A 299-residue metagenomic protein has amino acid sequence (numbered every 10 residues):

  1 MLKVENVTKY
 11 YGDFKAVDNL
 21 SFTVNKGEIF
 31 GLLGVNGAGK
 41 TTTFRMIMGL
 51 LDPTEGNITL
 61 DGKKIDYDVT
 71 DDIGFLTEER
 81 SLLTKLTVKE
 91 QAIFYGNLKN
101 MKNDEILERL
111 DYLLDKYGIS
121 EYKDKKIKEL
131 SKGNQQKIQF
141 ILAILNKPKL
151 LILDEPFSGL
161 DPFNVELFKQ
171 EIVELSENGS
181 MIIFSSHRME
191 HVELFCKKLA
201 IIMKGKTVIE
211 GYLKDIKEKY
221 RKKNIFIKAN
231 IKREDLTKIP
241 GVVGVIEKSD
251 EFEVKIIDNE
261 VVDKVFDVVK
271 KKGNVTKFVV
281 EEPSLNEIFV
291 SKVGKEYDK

Functional and structural regions predicted by a protein language model:
M1-T8, K295-K299: ABC-family P-loop ATPase nucleotide-binding domain
L2, K9-M203, I209: ABC transporter nucleotide-binding domains
Y11, K99-N100, Y117, Y220 (+3 more regions): A broad structural signal for alpha-helix termini and local helix breaks/kinks
D68, I216, I288, K292: Residues that scaffold the ATP/ADP-binding catalytic core of kinase and kinase-like folds
V88, L213, E282-L285: Structural motif detector for alpha-helix initiation sites
I93, E190, K214, D267 (+1 more regions): Active-site phosphate/pyrophosphate- and oxyanion-stabilizing loops and adjacent acidic/basic residues in soluble
Q170-K255: ABC transporter nucleotide-binding domain
K223-D298: Short, charged/small-residue-rich alpha-helical element at the C-terminal edge of ABC transporter nucleotide-binding
